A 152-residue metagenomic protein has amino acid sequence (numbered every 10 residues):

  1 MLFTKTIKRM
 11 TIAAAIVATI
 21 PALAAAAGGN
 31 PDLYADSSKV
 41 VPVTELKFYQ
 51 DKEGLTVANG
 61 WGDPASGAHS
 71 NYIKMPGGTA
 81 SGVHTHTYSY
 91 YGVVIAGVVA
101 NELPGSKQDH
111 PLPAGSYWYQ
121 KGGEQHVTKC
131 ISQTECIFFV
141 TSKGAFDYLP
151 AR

Functional and structural regions predicted by a protein language model:
L2-I12: Bacterial N-terminal signal peptides that target proteins for export
T11-A22: Bacterial N-terminal signal peptides
A25-H69, R152: A short, N-terminal "cap"/entry segment at the start of jelly-roll beta-barrel domains of the cupin/DSBH fold
H69-H86, K121-G123: Conserved short histidine dyad/triad with adjacent acidic residue
P76-G78, H86-G105: Glycine- and acidic-residue-biased ligand/ion/polar-headgroup-sensing regions
S81-V83, N101-E102, Q120, Q125-I131: Short beta-strand His + acidic residue motifs that chelate non-heme Fe in jelly-roll/DSBH and cupin folds
S106-G123: Short acidic-glycine-tyrosine-enriched beta hairpin
G122-F146: Ligand-binding loop in jelly-roll beta-barrel domains
